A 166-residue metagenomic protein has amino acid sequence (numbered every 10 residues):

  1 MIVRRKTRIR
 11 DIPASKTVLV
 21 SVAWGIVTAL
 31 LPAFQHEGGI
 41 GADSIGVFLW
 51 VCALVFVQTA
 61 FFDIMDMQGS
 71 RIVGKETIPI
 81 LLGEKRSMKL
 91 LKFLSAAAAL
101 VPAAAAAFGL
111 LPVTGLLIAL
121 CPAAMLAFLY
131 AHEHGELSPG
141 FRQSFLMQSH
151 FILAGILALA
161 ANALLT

Functional and structural regions predicted by a protein language model:
M1-Q35, Y130-S138: Intramembrane alpha-helical segments
M1-R4, L90-F141, L146: Transmembrane helix-loop-helix
M1-R4, V22, I26, W50-M65 (+1 more regions): Transmembrane alpha-helical segments that form the membrane-embedded catalytic/substrate-channel core of multi-pass
R5-R8, V55, V73-G83, A106-G109 (+1 more regions): Short juxtamembrane and helix-loop transition motifs at transmembrane-helix boundaries in membrane proteins
P13, T17-S21, D43-V47, V51 (+1 more regions): Residue-level signature of transmembrane alpha-helical entry/exit and packing/kink sites in multi-pass membrane
P13-P32, P79-E84, S144-L159: Small-residue-rich segments of transmembrane alpha-helices in multi-pass membrane proteins, especially helix faces
T28-L49, V101-T114, L159-T166: Helix-coil boundary and interhelical linker segments in multi-pass alpha-helical membrane proteins
V55-A99: Solvent-exposed interhelical
